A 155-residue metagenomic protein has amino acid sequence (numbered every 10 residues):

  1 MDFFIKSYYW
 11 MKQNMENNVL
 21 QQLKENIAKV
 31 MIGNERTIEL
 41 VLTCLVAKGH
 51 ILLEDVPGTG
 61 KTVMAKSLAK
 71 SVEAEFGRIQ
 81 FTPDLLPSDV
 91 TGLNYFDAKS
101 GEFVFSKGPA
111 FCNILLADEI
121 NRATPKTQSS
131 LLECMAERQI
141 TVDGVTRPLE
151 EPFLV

Functional and structural regions predicted by a protein language model:
N18-H50, V56: Pre-Walker A (pre-P-loop) alpha-helix and adjacent loop at the N terminus of AAA/AAA+ ATPase modules, a conserved
G33, V41, L53, T62 (+3 more regions): Conserved RecA-like P-loop NTPase ATPase core
L42, D97-L116: Conserved alpha-helical scaffold flanking the Walker A/P-loop in AAA+ ATPase domains
V46-T82: Walker A/P-loop
P87-F103, F153-L154: P-loop NTPase switch/communication element
V104-N113, V142-V155: AAA+/SF3 P-loop NTPase mechanochemical coupling elements
C112-A136, E150: Conserved AAA+/SF3 P-loop NTPase catalytic/coupling segment centered on the Walker-B
